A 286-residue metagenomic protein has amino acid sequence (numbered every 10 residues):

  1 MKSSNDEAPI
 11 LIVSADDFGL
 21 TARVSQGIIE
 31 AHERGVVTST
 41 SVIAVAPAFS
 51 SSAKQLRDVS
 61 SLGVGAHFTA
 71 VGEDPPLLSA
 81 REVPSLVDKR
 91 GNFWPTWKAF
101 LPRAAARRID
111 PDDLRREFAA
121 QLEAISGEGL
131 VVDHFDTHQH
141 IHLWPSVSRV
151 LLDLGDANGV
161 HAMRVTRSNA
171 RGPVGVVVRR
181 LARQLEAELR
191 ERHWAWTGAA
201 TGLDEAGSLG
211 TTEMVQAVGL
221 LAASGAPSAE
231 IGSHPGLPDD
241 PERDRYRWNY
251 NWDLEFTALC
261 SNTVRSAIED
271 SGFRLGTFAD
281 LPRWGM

Functional and structural regions predicted by a protein language model:
M1-I12, A22-H134, P145-M286: Terminal accessory/targeting
S14-F18: DG-centered beta-turn motif at the end of beta-strands
T137-Q139: Active-site histidine-anchored catalytic micro-motif
H142: Alpha-helical and His/Cys-centered functional microenvironments
